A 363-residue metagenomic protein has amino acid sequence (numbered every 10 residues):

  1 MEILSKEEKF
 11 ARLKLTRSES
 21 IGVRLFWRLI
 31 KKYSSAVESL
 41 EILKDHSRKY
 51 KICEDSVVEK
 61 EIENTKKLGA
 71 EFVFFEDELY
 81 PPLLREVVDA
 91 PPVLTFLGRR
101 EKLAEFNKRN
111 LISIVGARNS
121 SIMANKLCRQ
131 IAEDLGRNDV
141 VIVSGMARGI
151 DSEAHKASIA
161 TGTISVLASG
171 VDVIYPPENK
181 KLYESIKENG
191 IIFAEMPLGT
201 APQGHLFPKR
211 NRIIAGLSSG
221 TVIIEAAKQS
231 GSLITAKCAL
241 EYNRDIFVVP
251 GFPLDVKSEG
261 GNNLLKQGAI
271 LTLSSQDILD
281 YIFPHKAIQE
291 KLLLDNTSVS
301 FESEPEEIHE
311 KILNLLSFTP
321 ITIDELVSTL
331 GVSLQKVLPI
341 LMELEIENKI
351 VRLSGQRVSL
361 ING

Functional and structural regions predicted by a protein language model:
M1-L79, I323, E347-K349, S354-Q356 (+1 more regions): Short, small/acidic-rich helices and loops at N termini and domain boundaries of DNA replication/processing enzymes
I3-K6, F74-G363: Glycine-biased, small-residue-rich flexible motifs in mid-sequence functional cores and linkers
